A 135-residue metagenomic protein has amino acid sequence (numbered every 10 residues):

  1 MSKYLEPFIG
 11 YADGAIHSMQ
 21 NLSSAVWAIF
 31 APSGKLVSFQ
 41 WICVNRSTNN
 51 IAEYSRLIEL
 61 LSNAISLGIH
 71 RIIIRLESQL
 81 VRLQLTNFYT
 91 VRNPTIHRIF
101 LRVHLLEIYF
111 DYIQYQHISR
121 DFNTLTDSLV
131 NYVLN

Functional and structural regions predicted by a protein language model:
S2-I51, E59-H70: RNase H-like nuclease fold core
A15-M19, I58-V130: RNase H catalytic domain
A31-G34, N50-A52, T95-R98, H104-L105: Short, surface-exposed linear patches
S55: Active-site phosphate/pyrophosphate-handling residues
N135: Acidic, His- and aromatic-enriched active-site or binding-groove loops in soluble protein domains that engage sugars
